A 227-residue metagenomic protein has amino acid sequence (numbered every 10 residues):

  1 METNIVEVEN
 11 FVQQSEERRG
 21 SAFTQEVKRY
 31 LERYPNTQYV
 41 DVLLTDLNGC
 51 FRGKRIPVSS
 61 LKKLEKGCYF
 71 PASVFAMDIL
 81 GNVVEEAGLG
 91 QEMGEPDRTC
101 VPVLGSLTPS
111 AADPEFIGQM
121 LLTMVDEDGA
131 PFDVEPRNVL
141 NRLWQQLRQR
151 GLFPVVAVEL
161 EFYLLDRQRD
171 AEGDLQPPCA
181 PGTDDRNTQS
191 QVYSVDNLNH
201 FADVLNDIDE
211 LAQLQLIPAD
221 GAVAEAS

Functional and structural regions predicted by a protein language model:
M1-D220, A224: ATP/Mg2+-dependent ligation/transfer catalytic cores
S227: Catalytic palm active-site di-aspartate
